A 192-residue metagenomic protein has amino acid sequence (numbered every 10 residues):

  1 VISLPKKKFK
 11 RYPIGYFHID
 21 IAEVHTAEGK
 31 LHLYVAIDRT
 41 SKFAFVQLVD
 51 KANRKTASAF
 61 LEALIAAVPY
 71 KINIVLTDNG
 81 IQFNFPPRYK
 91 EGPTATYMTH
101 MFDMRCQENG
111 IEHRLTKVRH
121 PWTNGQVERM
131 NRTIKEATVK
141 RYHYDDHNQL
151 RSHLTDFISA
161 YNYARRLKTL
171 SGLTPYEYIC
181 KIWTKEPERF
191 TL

Functional and structural regions predicted by a protein language model:
V1-D38, F43, K55-A59, A67-I72 (+1 more regions): Mobile-element integrase/transposase regions, centering on the N-terminal DNA-binding/Zn-coordinating module
V1-Y16, I81, R88-H100, Y176-W183: Basic, flexible linker segments flanking DNA-binding modules in nucleic acid-interacting mobile-element proteins
S3-K8, M104, N109-I111, R132-L192: C-terminal domain-tail junction helix/linker
D20, D38, D78, N124 (+2 more regions): Acidic active-site catalytic centers that drive phospho-/nucleotidyl reactions and related ester hydrolyses
K42-Q47, R114-T116, K140-R141: Short small-residue beta-strand/loop micro-motif enriched in glycine and branched aliphatics
D50-R54, E91: A short acidic/small-residue loop/turn micro-motif
Y70-P87: Acyl-donor binding region in acyl/amide transferases
T77-N79, K90-P93, Y97-K135, Q149-T155 (+1 more regions): RNase H-like two-metal-ion nuclease catalytic core shared by retroviral integrases and related mobile-element nucleases
